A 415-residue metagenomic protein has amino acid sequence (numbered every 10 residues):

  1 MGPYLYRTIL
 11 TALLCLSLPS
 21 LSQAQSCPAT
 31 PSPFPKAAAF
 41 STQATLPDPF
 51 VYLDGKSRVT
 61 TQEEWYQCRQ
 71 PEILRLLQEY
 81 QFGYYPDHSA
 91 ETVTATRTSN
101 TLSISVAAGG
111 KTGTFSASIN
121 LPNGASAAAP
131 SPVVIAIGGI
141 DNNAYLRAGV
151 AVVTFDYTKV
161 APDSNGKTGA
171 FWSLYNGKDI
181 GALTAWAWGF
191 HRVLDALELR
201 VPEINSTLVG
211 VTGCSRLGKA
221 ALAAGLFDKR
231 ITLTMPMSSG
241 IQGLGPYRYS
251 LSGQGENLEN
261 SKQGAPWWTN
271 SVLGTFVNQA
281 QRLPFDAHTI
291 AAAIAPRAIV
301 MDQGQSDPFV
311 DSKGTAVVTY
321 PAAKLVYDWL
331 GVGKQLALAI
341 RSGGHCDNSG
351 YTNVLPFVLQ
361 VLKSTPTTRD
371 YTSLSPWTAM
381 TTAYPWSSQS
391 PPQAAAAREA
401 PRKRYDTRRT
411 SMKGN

Functional and structural regions predicted by a protein language model:
M1-A24, N415: Fungal secretory targeting signals
Q25-S116, L121-A129, K229, A295-I299 (+1 more regions): Alpha/beta-hydrolase-fold serine-hydrolase catalytic core, especially in secreted/extracellular enzymes
V133-A136, A151-D156, G210-T212, T232-M237 (+3 more regions): Structural recognition of the beta-strand scaffold that forms the well-ordered cores of secreted hydrolase catalytic
I135-S206, G240-S250: Cap/lid segment of the alpha/beta-hydrolase catalytic domain
N143, V160-P162, G218-A220, I241-P246 (+4 more regions): Flexible loop/turn segments at secondary-structure boundaries
R192-E256, G264, W268, Q279-A280: Primarily recognizes the serine-hydrolase "nucleophile elbow" in alpha/beta-hydrolase and SGNH/GDSL folds
V211-C214, P236, N270-T275, Q279-G304 (+1 more regions): Extended catalytic-interface subdomain
S238-I290, S312-Y320, V326-V332: Mobile cap/lid helix-loop segments that gate and shape the active-site cleft of serine hydrolases
